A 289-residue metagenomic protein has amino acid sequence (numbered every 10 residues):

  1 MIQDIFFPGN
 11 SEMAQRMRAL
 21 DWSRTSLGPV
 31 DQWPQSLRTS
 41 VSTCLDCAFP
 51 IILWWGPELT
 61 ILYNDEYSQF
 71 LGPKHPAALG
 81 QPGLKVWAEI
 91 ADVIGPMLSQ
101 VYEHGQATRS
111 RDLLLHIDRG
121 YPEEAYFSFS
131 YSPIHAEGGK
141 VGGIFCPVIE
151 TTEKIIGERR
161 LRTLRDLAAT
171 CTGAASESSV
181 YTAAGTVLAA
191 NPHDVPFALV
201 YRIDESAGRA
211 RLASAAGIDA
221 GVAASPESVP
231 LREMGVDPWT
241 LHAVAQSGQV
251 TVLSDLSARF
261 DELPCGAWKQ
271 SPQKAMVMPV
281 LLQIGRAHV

Functional and structural regions predicted by a protein language model:
M1, I149-R159: PAS-associated C-terminal cap
P34-R38, T43-E58, P73-K74, G173-A216 (+1 more regions): Helix-loop-beta substructure at the N-terminus of cytosolic sensory domains that couple signal/ligand detection
P82-E103, A220-V250: Acidic/proline- and glycine-rich, intrinsically disordered low-complexity segments that serve as regulatory linkers
L115-E123, P238-T240, V250, S254-K274: Signal-transducing coupling segments at domain and membrane junctions
G120, I134-E137, V280-Q283: Sensor-regulatory modules in signal-transduction proteins
F129-S130, K140-E150: PAS-family sensory domains
S130-S132, Q273-L281: A short, aliphatic-rich beta-strand micro-motif
I155-D166, P226: Sensory-domain boundary/capping and coupling elements
